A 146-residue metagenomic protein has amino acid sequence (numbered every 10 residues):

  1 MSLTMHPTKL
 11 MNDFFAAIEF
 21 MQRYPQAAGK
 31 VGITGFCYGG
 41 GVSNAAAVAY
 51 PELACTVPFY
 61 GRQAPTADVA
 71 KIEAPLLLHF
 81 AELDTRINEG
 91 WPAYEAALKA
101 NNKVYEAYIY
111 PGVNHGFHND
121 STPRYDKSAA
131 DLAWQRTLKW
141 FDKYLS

Functional and structural regions predicted by a protein language model:
M1-T34, Y144-L145: Gly/Ser-rich "nucleophile elbow"/oxyanion-hole loop immediately N-terminal to the catalytic nucleophile in hydrolases
G35-G39, S43: Gly/Ala-rich beta-loop-alpha elbow adjacent to hydrolase catalytic centers
A45-A49: Active-site signature of alpha/beta-hydrolase-fold catalytic machinery across serine- and Asp/Cys-nucleophile hydrolases
E52-R62: A conserved short beta-strand
I72, L77-F80: Short beta-strand/loop motif that positions the catalytic acidic residue of the alpha/beta-hydrolase fold
L83-N88, H115: Acidic catalytic loop of the alpha/beta-hydrolase fold
N88-L98: Short alpha-helix in the alpha/beta-hydrolase fold that links the catalytic acid
K99-S146: C-terminal catalytic histidine-bearing segment of alpha/beta-hydrolase fold enzymes
